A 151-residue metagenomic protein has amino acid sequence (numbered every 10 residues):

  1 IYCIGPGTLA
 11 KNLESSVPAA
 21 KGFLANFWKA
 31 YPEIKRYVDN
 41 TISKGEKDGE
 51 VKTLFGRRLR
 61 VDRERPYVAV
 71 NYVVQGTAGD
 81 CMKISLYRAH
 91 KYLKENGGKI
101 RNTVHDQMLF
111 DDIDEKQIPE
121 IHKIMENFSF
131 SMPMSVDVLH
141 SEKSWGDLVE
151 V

Functional and structural regions predicted by a protein language model:
I1-V151: Conserved catalytic core of nucleotide polymerization and phosphodiester-bond processing enzymes
